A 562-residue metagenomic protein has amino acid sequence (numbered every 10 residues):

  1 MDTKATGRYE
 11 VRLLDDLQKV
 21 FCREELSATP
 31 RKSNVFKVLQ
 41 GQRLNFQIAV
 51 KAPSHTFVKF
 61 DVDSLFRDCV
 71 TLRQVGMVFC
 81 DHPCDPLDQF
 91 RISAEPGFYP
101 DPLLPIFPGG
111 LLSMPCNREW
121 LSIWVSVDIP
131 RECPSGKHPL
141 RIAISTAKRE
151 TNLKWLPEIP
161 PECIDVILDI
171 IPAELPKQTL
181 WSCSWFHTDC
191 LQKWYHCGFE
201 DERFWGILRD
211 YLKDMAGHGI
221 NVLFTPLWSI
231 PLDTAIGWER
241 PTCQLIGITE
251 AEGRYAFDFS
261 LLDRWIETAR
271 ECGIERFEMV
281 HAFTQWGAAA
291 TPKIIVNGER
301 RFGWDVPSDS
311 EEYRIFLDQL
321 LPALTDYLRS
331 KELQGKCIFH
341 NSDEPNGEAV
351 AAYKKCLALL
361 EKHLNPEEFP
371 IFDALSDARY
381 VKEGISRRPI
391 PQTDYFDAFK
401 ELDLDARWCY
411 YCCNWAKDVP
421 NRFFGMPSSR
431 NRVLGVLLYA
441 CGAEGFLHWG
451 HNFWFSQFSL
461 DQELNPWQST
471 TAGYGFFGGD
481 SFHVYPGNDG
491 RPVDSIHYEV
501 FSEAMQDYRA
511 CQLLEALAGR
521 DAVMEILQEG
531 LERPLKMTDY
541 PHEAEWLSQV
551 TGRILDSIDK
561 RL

Functional and structural regions predicted by a protein language model:
K4-P30, P53-W124: Surface-exposed binding patches on compact interaction domains or structured appendages
R31-P53: Contiguous beta-strand segments within globular domains
G41, K51-H55, L65, E132-P134 (+2 more regions): Short solvent-exposed strand-capping/beta-turn motif centered on an Asx-Ser/Thr pair
E95, D128, P139-T146, N152-L153 (+3 more regions): Aromatic-lined carbohydrate-binding surfaces of glycoside hydrolases
E119, S135-L140: A glycine-anchored, Pro-Gly-centered beta-turn/N-cap motif
I123-E132: Short, hydrophobic beta-strand segments
T291-P292, R301, D305, D309 (+4 more regions): Catalytic domains of carbohydrate-active enzymes that cleave complex glycans
R388-Y474: Catalytic-core region of carbohydrate-active enzymes that cleave or remodel glycosidic bonds
